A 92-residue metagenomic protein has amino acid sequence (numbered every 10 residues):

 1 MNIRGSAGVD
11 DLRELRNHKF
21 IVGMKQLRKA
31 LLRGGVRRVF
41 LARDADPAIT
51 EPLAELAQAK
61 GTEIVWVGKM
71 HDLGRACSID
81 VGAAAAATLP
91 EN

Functional and structural regions predicted by a protein language model:
N2-G35: Ribosome large-subunit tunnel/peptidyl-transferase-proximal elements
H18, A30, L56-A59, N92: Low-complexity, intrinsically disordered/propeptide-like segments
M24, R43-D44, L89-E91: Fold-independent oxyanion-binding glycine-rich loops and adjacent beta-strand/coil segments at enzyme active sites
Q26, R37, C77, V81: Short, flexible micro-motifs
R28-L32, E55, S78: Short secondary-structure boundary/capping segments within folded domains
R37-D72: Amphipathic, hydrophobic secondary-structure cores in small proteins
Q58-N92: Short basic, glycine-rich beta-strand/loop surfaces that mediate nucleic-acid
